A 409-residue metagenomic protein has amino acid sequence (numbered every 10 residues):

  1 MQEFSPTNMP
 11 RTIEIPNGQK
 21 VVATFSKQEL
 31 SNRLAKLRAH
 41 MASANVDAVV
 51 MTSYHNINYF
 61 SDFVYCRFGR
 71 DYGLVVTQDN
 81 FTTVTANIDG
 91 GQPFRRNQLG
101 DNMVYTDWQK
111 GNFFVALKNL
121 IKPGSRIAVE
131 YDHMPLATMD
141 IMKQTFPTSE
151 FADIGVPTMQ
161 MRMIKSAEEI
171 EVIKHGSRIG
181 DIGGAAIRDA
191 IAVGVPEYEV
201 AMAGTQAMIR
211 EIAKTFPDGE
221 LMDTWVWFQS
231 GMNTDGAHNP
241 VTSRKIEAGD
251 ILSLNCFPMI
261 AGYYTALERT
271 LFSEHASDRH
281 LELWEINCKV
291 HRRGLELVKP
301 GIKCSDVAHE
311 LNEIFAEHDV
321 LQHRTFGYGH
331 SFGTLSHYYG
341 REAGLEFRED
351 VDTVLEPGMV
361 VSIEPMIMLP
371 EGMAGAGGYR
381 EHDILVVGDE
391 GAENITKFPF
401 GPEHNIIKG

Functional and structural regions predicted by a protein language model:
M1-G409: Active-site neighborhoods and metal-handling regions in enzymes and metal-associated proteins
